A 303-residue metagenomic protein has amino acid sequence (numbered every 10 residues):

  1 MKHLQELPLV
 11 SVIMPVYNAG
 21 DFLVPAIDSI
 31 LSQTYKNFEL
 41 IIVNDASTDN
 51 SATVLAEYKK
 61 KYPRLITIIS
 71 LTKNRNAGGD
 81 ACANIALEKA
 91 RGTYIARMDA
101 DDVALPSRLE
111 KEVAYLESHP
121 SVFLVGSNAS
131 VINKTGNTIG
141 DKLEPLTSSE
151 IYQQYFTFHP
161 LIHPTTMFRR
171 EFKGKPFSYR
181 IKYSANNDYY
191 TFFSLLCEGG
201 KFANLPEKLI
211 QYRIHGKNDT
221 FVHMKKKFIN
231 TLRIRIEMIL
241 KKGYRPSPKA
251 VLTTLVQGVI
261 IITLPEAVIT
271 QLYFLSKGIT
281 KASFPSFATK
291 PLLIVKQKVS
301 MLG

Functional and structural regions predicted by a protein language model:
M1-L31: N-proximal low-complexity "stem/linker" segments adjacent to membrane-targeting elements
K2-Q5, K182-A185, Y189-F193, C197-G303: C-terminal subregions of glycosyltransferases and related glycan-biosynthesis enzymes
F22-V24, D49-Y58, V103, S107: Acidic helix N-cap motif at the loop->helix transition within catalytic regions of sugar-transfer enzymes
N44-T53, K73, D99: A conserved acidic beta->alpha catalytic loop
L71-A90, K111: Glycine-rich, basic loop-to-helix element that forms the pyrophosphate-binding segment of sugar-nucleotide handling
E88, L105, S127, D141 (+2 more regions): Conserved nucleotide-sugar donor-binding catalytic segment
I95: Short aromatic/hydrophobic "clamp" motif used to bind/position activated sugar donors
S107-I139: Conserved donor NDP-sugar-binding/catalytic core segment of glycosyltransferases
